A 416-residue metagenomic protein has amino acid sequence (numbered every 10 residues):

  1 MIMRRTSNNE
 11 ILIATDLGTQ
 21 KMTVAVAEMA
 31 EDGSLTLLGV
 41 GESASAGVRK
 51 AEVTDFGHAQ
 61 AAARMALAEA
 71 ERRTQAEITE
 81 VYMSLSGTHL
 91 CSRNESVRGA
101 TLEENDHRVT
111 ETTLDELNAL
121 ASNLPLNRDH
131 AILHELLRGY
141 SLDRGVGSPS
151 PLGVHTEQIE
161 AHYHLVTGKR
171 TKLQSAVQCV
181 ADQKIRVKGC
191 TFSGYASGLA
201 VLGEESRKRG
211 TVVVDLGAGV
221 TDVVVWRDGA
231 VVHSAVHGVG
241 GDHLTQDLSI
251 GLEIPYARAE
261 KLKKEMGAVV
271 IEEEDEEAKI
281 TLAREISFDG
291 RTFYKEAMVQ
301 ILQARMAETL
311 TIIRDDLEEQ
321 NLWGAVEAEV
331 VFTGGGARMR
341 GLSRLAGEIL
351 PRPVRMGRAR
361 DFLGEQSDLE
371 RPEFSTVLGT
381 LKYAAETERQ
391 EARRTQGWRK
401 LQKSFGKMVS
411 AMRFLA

Functional and structural regions predicted by a protein language model:
M1-T19, A25-V213, A230-V231, G241 (+7 more regions): Nucleotide/phosphate-binding catalytic cleft detector across ATP-hydrolyzing and phosphate-transferring enzymes
D16, D215, E308, D315 (+2 more regions): Extended, folded domain segments that form the structural surfaces/walls around functional sites
M22-A27, T221-V225: Short beta-strand scaffold segments in enzyme catalytic cores
M83-T88, A328-R338: Glycine-rich beta-strand-to-loop/alpha-helix junction loops that act as flexible
R209-G210, L216-V223, L244: Extended, hydrophobic alpha-helical segments in both membrane/secreted and soluble proteins
G240, L244, R338, E373-G379: Catalytic-loop motifs flanking and including active-site residues across diverse enzymes
I313, F332, T380: Hydrophobic, well-ordered secondary-structure elements that form the walls of internal hydrophobic environments
